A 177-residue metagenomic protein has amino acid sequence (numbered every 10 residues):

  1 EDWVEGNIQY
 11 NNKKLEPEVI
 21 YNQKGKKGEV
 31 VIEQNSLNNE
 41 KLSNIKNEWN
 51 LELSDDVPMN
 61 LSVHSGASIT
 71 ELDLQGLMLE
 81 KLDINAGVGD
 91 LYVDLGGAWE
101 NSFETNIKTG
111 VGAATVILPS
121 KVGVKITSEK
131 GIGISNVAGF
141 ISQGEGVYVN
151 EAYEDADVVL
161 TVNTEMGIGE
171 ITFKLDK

Functional and structural regions predicted by a protein language model:
W3-N22, K26-N38, L42, D83 (+1 more regions): Short, surface-exposed interaction patches in beta-rich subdomains that mediate adhesion/assembly near membranes
G28, P58-L61: Short, hydrophobic/aromatic-rich segments at coil-to-beta transitions
E40-D55: Extended Gly/Ser/Thr-rich low-complexity repeat segments, especially those forming or decorating extracellular
W49-N50, E71, V149-E151: Outer-membrane beta-barrel domain signature
N50-E52, D73, D94, I117: Generic structural detector for well-ordered beta-strands
V57, A67, G76, S120-V122: Residues at the loop-to-beta-strand transition
S62-L91: Right-handed parallel beta-helix
